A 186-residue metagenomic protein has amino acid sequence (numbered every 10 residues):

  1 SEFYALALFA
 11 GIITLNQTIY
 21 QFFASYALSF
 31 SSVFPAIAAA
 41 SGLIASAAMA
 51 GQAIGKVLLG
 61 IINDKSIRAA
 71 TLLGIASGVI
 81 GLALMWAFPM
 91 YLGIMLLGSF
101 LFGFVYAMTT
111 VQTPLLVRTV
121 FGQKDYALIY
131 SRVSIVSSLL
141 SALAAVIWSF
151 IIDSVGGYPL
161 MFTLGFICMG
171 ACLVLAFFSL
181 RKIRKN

Functional and structural regions predicted by a protein language model:
S1-I54: Extracytoplasmic gate region of multi-pass secondary transporters
I13, A39-Q52, L58, K65-L116: C-terminal transmembrane helical hairpin of 12-TM major facilitator-type secondary transporters
S25, P114-V120: Intracellular helix-loop hinge segments at the cytoplasmic ends of transmembrane helices in 12-TM rocker-switch-type
G55-G60, A145: Conserved kink/hinge residues within transmembrane alpha-helices of Major Facilitator Superfamily
Y106, V120-V155: A late C-terminal transmembrane helix in Major Facilitator Superfamily
T113, S138, F166-N186: Multi-pass alpha-helical transporter architecture, strongest for 12-TM Major Facilitator/SLC carriers used
F150-C168: A membrane-interface helix-boundary motif in multi-pass transporters
